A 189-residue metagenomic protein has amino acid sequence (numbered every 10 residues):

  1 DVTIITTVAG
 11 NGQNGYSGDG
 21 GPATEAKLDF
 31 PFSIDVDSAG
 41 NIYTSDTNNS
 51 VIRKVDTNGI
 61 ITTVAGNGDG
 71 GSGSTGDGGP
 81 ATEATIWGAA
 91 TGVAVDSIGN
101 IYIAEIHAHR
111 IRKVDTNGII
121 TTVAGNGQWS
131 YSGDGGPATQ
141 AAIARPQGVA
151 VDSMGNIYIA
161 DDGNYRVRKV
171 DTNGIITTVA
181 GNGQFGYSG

Functional and structural regions predicted by a protein language model:
V2-F30, I60-A89, I119-R145, I175-G189: Gly/Pro-rich loop segments of beta-rich domains
I4, S50-K54, I60, H109-K113 (+3 more regions): A short loop-to-beta-strand structural motif that recurs across blades of beta-propeller domains
N14, K54-V55, I111-K113, W129 (+3 more regions): Positively charged, low-complexity intrinsically disordered regions
Y16, D29-D37, T44: Beta-strand-rich domains and repeat architectures in extracellular enzymes and scaffolds, especially beta-propellers
N41-Y43, N100-I103, N156-Y158: Conserved beta-propeller blade signature
T47, I106, D162: Short loop/turn segments immediately following the C-termini of beta-strands
